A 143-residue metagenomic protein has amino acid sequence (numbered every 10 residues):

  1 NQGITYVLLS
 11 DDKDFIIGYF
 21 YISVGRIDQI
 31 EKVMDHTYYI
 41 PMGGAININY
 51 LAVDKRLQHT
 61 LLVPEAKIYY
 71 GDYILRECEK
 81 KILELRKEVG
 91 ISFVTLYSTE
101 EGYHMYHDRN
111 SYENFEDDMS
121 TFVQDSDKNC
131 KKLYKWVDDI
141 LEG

Functional and structural regions predicted by a protein language model:
N1-E65, Y73, E77-T95, T99 (+1 more regions): Non-catalytic substrate-recognition and accessory regions of acyl/acetyltransferase enzymes
